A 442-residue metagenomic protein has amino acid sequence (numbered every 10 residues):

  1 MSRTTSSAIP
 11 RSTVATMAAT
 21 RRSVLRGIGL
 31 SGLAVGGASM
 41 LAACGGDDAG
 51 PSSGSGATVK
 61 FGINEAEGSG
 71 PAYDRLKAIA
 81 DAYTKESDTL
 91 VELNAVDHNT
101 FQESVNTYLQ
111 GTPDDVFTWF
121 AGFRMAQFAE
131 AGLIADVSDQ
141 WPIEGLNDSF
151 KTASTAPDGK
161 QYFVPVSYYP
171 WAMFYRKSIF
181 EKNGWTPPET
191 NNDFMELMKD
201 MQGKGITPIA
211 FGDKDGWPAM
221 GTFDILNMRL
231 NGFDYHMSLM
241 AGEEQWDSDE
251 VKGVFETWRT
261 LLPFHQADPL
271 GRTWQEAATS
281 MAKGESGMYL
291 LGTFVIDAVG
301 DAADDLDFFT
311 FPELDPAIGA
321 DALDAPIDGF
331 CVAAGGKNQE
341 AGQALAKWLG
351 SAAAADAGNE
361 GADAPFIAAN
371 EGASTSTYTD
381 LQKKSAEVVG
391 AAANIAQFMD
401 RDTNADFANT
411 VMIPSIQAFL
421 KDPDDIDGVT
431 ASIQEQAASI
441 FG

Functional and structural regions predicted by a protein language model:
M1-T20, S31-S39: N-terminal secretory signal peptides
N64, A78-I79, F117, A126 (+1 more regions): Extracytoplasmic/periplasmic substrate-binding proteins
A78, A82-S149, K182-N183, E189 (+5 more regions): Extracytoplasmic "Venus flytrap"/periplasmic binding protein-like
F120-A172, M195, T222-D224: Hinge/lid segment of periplasmic solute-binding proteins
I134, F294-D297, D328-D406, G442: Mature extracytoplasmic/periplasmic domains
A156, L239, P365-E371, K383-A437: C-terminal capping/gating helix-and-loop segments adjacent to ligand/active sites or protein-protein/ligand interfaces
Y162-V166, W171, M195-E243, S286: Extracytoplasmic/periplasmic solute-binding protein
M198-D200, A241-L270: Glycine-centered hinge/linker elements that transmit conformational signals in sensory and ligand-binding systems
